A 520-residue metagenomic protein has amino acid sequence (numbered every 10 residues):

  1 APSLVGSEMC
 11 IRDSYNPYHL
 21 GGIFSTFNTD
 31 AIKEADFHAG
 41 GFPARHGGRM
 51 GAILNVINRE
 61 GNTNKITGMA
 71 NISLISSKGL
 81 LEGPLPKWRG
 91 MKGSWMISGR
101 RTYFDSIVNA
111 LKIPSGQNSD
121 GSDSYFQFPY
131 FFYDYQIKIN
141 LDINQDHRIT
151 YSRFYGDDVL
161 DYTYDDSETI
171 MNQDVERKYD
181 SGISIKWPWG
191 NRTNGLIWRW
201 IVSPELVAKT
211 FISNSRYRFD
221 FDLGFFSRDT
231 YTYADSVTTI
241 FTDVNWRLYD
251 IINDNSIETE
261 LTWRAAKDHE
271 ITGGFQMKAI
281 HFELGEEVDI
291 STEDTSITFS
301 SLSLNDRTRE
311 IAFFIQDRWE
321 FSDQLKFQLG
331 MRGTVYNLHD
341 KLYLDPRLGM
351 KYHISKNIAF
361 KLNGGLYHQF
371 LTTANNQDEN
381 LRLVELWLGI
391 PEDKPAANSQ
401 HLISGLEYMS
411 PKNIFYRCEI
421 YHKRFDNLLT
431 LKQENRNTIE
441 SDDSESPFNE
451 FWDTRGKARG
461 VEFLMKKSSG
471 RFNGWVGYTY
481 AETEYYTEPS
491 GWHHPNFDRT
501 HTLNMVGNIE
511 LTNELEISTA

Functional and structural regions predicted by a protein language model:
A1-I11: Single conserved hydrophobic/aromatic residue that forms the stacking wall/gate of nucleotide- or nucleobase-binding
R12-F37: Short acidic/polar hinge/loop motifs at secondary-structure boundaries that mediate gating or recognition
G21-S25, F37-G40, R45-G68, G79 (+1 more regions): N-terminal periplasmic accessory domains that precede and gate Gram-negative outer-membrane beta-barrel machines
I75-R101, N118-T163, K186-I212, A265-A266 (+2 more regions): Transmembrane beta-barrel wall of Gram-negative outer-membrane proteins
R89, G93, D146-I149, P204-A208 (+7 more regions): Repeated loop/turn-to-beta-strand initiation elements of outer-membrane beta-barrel proteins
R148-I201, A208, R216-I251: Flexible loop and strand-edge segments within Gram-negative outer membrane beta-barrel domains
S181-W198, L302-T308, Y367-F425, R436 (+2 more regions): Outer-membrane beta-barrel signature, preferentially recognizing the C-terminal barrel domain of Gram-negative
S322, H422-R424, D442-A520: Gram-negative outer-membrane beta-barrel transporters
